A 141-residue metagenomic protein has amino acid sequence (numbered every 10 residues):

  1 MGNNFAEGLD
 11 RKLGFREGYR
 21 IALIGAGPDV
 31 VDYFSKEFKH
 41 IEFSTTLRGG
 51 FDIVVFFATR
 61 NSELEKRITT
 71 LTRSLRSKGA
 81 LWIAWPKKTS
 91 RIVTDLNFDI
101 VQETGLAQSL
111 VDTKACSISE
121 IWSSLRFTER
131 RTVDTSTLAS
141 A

Functional and structural regions predicted by a protein language model:
M1-R16: Flexible, polar/low-complexity N-terminal or interdomain linker segments that lie immediately upstream of folded
L13, G18-A26: Conserved class I S-adenosyl-L-methionine
P28-Y33, R91-V93: Short, charged/polar "capping" segments at the starts of alpha-helices and the immediately preceding loops
I41-F51: Short acidic low-complexity segments
V54-L64: Short, glycine-rich nucleotide/cofactor-binding loops
E65-L96: Mid-chain, well-packed structural core segment of small domains
D95-K114: Conserved Class I S-adenosyl-L-methionine
S109-A141: Class I S-adenosyl-L-methionine
